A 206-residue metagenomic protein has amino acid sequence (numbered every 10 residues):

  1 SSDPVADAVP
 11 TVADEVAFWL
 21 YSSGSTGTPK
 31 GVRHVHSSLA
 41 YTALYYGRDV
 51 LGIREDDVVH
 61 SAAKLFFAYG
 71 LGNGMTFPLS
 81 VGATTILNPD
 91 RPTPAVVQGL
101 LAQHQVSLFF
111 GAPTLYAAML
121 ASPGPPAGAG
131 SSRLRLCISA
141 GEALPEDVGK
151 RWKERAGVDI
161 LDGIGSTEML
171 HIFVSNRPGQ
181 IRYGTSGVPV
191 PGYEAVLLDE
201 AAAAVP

Functional and structural regions predicted by a protein language model:
S2-Y21, T28, G52-V58: Conserved pre-ATP/AMP-binding loop-to-beta segment of ANL
A8-T11, G184-V190: Short Gly/Pro-enriched turn/cap motifs at secondary-structure boundaries
V16, S22-S25, V59, L65 (+6 more regions): Conserved S/T- and glycine-rich ATP-binding loop of Class I adenylate-forming
A40-S61, F66-L108, S122: Conserved AMP-binding/adenylation subdomain of ANL enzymes
S80-A83, V106-G111, L120-R182, E194 (+1 more regions): Gly/Ser/Thr-rich phosphate-binding loop
P92, T114-Y116, L144: Alpha-helix capping/helix-boundary segments
V188-G192, A203-P206: Conserved ATP/PPi-binding loop(s) of AMP-dependent carboxylate-activating enzymes
